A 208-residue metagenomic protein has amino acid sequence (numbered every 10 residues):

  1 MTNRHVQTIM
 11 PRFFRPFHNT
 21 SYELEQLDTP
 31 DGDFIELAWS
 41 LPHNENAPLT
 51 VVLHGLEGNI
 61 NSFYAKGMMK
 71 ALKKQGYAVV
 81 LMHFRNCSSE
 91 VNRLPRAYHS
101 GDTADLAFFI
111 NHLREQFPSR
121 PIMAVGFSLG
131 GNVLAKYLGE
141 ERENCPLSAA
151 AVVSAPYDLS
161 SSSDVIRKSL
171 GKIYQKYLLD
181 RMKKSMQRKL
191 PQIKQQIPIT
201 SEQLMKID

Functional and structural regions predicted by a protein language model:
N3-N44: N-terminal cap/lid segment of alpha/beta-hydrolase-fold proteins
A47-G55: Short beta-strand element of the alpha/beta-hydrolase
L56-F63, K73, S88: Short substrate-entry loop that stabilizes the transition state in hydrolases
Y64-L81: Short amphipathic alpha-helix adjacent to the substrate-entry channel of hydrolases
A71, R85-M123: Catalytic nucleophile-loop/oxyanion-hole region of alpha/beta-hydrolase and closely related hydrolase-like folds
A78, H83-C87, P156: Short beta-to-alpha linker loops that shape the active-site pocket of alpha/beta-hydrolase fold enzymes
E115-D208: Alpha/beta-hydrolase-fold enzymes
